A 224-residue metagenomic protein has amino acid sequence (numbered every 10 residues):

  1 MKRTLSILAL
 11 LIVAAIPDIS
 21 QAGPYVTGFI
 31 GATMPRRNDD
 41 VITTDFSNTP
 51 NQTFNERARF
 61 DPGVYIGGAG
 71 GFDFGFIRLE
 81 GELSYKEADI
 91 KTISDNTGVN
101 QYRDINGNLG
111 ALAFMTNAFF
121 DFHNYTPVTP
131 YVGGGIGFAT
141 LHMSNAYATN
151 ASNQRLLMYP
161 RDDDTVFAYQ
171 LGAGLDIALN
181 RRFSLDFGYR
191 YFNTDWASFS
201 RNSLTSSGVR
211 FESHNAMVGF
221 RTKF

Functional and structural regions predicted by a protein language model:
M1-G23: Cleavable N-terminal export/targeting peptides
V13, G67-G71, G174-A178, S184-D186: Short, conserved structural micro-motifs that define repeat-unit consensus positions and nucleotide-binding loops
D18-F74, M143, G219-K223: Short glycine/proline- and aromatic-enriched beta-strand/turn motifs that initiate or cap beta-hairpins
G23, G28, I66-N150, F211-F224: Gram-negative (and chloroplast) outer-membrane scaffold detector with strong preference for beta-barrel transmembrane
N38-A58, S84-A111, A139-T165, W196-F211: Flexible, solvent-exposed loop segments that connect beta-strands
A88, N180-F224: Predominantly the C-terminal beta-signal and adjacent terminal strand-loop region of outer-membrane beta-barrel
F114-T116, V132-F138, T165-L175, Y191: Hydrophobic alpha-helical segments of small multi-pass membrane proteins
